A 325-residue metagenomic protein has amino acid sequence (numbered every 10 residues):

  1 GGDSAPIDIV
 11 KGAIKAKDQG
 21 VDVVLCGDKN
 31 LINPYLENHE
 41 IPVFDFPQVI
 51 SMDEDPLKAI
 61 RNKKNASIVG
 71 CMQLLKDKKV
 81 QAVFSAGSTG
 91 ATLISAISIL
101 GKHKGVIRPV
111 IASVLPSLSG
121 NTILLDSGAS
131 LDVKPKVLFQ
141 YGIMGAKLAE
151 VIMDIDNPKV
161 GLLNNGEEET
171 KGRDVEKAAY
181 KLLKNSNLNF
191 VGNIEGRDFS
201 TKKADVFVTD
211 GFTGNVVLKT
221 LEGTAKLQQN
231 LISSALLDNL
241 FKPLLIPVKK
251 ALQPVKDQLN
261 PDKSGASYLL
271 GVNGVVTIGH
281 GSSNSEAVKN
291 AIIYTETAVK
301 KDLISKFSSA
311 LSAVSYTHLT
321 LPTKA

Functional and structural regions predicted by a protein language model:
G1-L31: N-terminal phosphate-binding or glycine-rich loops at protein starts, especially the Walker A/P-loop of NTPases
G1-P6, A129-F139, I278-S285: Short, glycine-rich nucleotide/cofactor-binding loops
A16, L36, I60, K64 (+11 more regions): Solvent-exposed alpha-helices and their adjacent loops that cap or buttress functional pockets in soluble metabolic
E40-V80: Phosphate/nucleotide-donor binding subsite
I97-R108, P116-L124, K203-F207, G211-A313: Glycine-rich phosphate/nucleotide-binding loop
D132-G192: Glycine-rich phosphate/diphosphate-binding loop of Rossmann-like nucleotide-binding domains
T317-T323: Conserved small/polar residues in nucleotide/adenosyl-binding loops
